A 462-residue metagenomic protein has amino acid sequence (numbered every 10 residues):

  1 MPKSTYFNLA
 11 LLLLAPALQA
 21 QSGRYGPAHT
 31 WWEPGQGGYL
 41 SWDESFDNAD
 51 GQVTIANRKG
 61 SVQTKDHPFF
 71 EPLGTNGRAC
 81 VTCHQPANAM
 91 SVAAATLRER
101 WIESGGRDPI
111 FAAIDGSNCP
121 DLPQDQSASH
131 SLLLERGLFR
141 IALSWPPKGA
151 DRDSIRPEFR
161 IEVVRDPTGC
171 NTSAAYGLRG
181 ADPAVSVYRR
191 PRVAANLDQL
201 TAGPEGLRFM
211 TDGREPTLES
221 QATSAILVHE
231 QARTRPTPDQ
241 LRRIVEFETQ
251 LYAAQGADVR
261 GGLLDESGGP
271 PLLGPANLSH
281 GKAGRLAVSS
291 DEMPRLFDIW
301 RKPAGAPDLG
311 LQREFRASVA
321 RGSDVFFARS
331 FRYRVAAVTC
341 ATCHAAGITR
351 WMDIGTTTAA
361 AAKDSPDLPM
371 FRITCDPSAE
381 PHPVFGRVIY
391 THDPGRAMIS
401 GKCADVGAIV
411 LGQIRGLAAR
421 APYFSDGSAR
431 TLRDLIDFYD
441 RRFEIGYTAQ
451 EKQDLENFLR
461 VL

Functional and structural regions predicted by a protein language model:
M1-L9: Bacterial N-terminal signal peptides that target proteins for export
L11-A20: Hydrophobic h-region of N-terminal signal peptides that target proteins for export in Gram-negative bacteria
A20-L462: Periplasmic c-type cytochrome electron-transfer domains
